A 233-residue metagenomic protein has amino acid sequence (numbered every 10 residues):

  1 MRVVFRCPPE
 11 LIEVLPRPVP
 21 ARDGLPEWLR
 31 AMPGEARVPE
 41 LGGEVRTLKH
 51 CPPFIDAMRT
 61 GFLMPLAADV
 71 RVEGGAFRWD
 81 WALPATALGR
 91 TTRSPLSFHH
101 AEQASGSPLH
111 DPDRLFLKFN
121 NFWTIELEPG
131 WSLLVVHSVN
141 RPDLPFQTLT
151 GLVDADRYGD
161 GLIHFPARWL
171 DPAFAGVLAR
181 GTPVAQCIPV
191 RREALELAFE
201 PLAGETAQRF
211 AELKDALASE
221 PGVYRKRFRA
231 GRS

Functional and structural regions predicted by a protein language model:
M1-L162, R168-S233: Non-catalytic terminal segments and appended small domains
